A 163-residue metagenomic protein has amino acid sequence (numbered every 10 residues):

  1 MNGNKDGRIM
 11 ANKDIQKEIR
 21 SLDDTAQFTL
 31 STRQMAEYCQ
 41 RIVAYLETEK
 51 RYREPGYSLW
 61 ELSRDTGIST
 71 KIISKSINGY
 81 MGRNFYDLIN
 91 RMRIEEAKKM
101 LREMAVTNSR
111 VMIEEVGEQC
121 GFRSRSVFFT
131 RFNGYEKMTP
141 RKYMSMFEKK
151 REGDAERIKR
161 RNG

Functional and structural regions predicted by a protein language model:
N2-E114, R131, K149-G163: Membrane-proximal linker segments that couple transmembrane helices to downstream signaling/catalytic modules
N84-I89, M138-P140, M144: Amphipathic alpha-helical segments enriched in hydrophobic/aromatic and basic residues that form the DNA-contacting
M104-Y143: Sequence-specific DNA-binding recognition helix
